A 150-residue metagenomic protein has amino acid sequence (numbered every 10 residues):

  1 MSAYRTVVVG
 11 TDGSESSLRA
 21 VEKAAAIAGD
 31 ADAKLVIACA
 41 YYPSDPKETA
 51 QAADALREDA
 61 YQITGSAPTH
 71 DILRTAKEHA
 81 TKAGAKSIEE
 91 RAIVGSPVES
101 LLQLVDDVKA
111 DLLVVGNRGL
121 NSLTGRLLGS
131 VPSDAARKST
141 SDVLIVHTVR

Functional and structural regions predicted by a protein language model:
M1-A3, R74-L113, R150: Structural beta-alpha unit
S2-E58, A83: Small/aliphatic-rich secondary-structure junction motif
V36-A38, E89-I93, L144: General small-molecule cofactor/ligand-binding pocket signal
C39-A40, G116-R118, H147-T148: Short secondary-structure boundary segments
A52-L56, D106-V108, V131-P132: Short, hinge-like loop/turn segments at secondary-structure boundaries
L56-D71: A short acidic, glycine-rich active-site loop that binds or catalyzes chemistry on phosphate/adenosine moieties
L112-D134: Glycine-rich, Arg-bearing micro-motifs that act as flexible, cationic patches
